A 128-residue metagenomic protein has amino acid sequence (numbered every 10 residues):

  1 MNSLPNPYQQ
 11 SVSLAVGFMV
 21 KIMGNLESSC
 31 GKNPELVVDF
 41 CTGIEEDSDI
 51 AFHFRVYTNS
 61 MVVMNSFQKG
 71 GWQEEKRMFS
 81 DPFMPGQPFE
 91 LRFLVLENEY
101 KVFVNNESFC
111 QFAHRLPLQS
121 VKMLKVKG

Functional and structural regions predicted by a protein language model:
M1-S66: Secretory/extracellular carbohydrate-interaction modules and structurally similar beta-sandwich "look-alikes"
F67-M123: A cross-kingdom feature marking solvent-exposed beta-strand/loop segments within repeated, beta-rich binding/scaffold
K125-G128: Short, intrinsically disordered, charge-balanced linker/junction segments flanking boundaries in proteins
